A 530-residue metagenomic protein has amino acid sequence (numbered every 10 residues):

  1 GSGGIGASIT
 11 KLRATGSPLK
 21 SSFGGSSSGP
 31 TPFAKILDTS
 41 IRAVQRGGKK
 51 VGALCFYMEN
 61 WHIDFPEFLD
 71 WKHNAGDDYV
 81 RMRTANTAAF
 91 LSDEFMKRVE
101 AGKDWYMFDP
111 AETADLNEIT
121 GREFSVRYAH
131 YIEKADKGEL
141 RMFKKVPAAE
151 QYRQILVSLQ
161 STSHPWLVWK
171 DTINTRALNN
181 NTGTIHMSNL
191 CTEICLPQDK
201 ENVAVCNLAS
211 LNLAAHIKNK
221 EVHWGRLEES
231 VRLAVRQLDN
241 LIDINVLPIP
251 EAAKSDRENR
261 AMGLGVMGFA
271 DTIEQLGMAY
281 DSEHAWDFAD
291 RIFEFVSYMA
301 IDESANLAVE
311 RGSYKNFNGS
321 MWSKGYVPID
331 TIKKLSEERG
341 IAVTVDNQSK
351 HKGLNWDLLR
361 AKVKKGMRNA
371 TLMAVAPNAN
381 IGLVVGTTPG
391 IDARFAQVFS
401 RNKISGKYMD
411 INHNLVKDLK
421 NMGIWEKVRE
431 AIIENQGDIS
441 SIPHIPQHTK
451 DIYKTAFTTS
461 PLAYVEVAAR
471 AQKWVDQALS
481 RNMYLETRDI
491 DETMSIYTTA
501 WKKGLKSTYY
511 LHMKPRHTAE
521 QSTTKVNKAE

Functional and structural regions predicted by a protein language model:
G1-S22, S26, P30-F33, A43-G47 (+4 more regions): Function-dense linear segments that define catalytic or interfacial modules in macromolecule-processing proteins
G4-S8, G48-C55, Y106, W166-W169 (+6 more regions): Flexible, glycine/charged-enriched surface loops at secondary-structure junctions
T10-G16, F56-D64, A88-F90, A111-I119 (+8 more regions): A glycine-rich phosphate-binding loop feature that marks nucleotide/adenosyl-phosphate handling sites
V44-F56, A75-M82, Y106, K137-K145 (+3 more regions): Inter-helical turn/loop segments and adjacent helix faces that build the functional surface of alpha-helical bundle
D70, Y79-I155, L159-T162, S336-G340: Polar, glycine-rich mid-to-C-terminal structural blocks that act as macromolecule-binding/assembly scaffolds
L91-F95, E100, E112, T120-F124 (+11 more regions): Terminal amphipathic helices with adjacent charged low-complexity linkers/tails
I194-P197, L238-D243, Q348-G353, A361-R368 (+1 more regions): Catalytic alpha/beta core of large soluble enzyme barrels
S230-A253, A279-N378, Q447-K450, S480 (+1 more regions): Internal maturation/activation junctions in enzymes
